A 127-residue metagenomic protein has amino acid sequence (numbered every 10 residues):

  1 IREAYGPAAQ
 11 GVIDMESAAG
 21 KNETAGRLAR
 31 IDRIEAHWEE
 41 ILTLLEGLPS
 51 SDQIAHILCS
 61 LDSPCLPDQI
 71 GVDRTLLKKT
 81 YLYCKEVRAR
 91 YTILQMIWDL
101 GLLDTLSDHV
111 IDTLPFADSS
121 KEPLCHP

Functional and structural regions predicted by a protein language model:
I1-P127: C-terminal charged capping/lid subdomain of soluble metabolic enzymes
